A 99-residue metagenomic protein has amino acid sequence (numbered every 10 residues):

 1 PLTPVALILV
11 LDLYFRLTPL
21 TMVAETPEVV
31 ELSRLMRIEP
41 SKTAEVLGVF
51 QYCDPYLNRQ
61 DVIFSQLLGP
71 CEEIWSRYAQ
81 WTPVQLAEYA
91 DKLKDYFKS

Functional and structural regions predicted by a protein language model:
P1-S99: Intrinsically disordered, charged low-complexity linkers and terminal tails that flank or connect structured domains
